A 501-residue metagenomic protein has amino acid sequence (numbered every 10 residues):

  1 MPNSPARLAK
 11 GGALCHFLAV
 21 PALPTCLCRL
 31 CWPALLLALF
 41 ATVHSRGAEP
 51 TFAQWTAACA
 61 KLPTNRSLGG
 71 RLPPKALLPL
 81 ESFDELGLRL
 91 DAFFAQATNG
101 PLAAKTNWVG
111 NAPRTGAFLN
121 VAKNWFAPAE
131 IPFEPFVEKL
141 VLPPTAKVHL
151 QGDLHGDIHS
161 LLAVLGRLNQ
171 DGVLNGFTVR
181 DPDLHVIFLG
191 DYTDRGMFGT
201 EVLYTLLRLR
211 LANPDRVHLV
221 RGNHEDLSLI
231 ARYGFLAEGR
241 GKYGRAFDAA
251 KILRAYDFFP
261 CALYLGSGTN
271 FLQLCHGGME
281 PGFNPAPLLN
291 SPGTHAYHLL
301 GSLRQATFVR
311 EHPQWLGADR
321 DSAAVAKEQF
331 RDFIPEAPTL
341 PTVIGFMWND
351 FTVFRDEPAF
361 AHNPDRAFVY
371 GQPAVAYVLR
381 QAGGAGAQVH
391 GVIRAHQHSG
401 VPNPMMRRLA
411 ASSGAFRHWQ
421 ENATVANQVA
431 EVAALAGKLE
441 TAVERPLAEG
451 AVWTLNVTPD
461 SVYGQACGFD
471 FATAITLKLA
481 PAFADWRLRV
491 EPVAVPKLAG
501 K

Functional and structural regions predicted by a protein language model:
G11-G12: Residue-identity detector for glycine
C28-T42: Bacterial N-terminal signal peptides
R46-K501: Feature recognizes metal-dependent phosphohydrolase scaffolds
